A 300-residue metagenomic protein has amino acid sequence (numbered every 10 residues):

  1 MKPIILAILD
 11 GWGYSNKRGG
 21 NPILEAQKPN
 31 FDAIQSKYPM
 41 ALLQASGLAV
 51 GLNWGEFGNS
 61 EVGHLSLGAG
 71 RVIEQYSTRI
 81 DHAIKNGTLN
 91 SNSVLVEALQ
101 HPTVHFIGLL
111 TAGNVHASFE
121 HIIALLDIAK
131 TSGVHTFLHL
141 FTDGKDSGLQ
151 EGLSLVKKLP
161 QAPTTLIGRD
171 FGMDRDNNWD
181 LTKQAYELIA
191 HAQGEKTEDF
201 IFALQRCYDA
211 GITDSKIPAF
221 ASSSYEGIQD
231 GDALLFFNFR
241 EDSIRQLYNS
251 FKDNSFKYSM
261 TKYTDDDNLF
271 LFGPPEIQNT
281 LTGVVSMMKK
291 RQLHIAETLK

Functional and structural regions predicted by a protein language model:
M1-I5, W12-F171, N177-D180, Q184 (+1 more regions): Active-site nucleophile/metal-coordination loop of metallo-enzymes that catalyze phosphate/sulfate and related
P3, D232-L234: Residue-level detector of short, conserved catalytic/binding motifs and their immediate flanks
I8, L235-N238: Structured core elements
W12, E241-D242: Short glycine-rich anion-binding loops that position phosphate/pyrophosphate groups of nucleotides and phosphorylated
S147-Q229, F236, D242-I244, K252-K257 (+1 more regions): Long, well-ordered, tryptophan-enriched scaffold segments
S243-Q246, G283: Conserved structural scaffold segments of CAZyme catalytic domains across common CAZy folds
